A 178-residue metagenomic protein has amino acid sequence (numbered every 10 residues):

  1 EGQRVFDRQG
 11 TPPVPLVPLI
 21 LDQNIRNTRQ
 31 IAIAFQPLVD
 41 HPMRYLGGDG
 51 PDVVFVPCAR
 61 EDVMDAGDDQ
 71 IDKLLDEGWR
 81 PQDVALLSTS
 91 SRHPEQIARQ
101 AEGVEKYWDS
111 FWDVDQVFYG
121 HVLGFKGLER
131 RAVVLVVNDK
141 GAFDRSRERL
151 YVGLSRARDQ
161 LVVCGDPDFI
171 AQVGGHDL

Functional and structural regions predicted by a protein language model:
E1-L178: Conserved helicase motor core of SF1/SF2 NTP-dependent helicases
